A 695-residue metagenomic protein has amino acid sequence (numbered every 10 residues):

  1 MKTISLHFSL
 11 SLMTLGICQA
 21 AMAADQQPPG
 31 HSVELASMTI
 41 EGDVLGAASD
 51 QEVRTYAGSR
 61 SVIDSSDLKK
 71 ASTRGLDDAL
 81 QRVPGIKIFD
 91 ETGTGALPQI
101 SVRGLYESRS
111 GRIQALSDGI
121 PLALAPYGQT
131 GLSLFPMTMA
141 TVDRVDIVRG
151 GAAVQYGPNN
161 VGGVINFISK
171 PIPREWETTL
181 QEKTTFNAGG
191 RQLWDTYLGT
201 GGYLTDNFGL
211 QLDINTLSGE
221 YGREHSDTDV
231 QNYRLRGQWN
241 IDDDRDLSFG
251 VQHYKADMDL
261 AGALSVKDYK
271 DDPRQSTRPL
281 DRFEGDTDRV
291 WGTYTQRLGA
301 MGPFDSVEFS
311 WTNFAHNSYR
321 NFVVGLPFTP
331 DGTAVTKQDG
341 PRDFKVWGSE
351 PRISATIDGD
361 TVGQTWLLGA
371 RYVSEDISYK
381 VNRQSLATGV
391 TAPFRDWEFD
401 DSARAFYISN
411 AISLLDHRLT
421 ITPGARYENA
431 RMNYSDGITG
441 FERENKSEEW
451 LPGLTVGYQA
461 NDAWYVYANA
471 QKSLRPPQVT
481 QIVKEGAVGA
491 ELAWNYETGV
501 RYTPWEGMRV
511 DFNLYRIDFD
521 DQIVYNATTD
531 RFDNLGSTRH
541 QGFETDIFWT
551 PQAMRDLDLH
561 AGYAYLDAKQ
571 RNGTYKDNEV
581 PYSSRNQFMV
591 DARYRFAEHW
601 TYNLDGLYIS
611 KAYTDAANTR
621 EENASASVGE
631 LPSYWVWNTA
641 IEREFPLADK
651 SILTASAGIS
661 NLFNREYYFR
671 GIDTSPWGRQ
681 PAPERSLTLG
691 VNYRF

Functional and structural regions predicted by a protein language model:
S9, Q252, F406-N410, A468 (+2 more regions): Conserved C-terminal beta-signal and adjacent last beta-strands/turns of outer-membrane beta-barrel proteins
E52, A57, D78-L124: Extracytoplasmic beta-strand/coil segments of soluble accessory domains associated with Gram-negative outer-membrane
I120-R149: Short acidic/polar hinge/loop motifs at secondary-structure boundaries that mediate gating or recognition
V164, S169-G202, I214, Y221-R223 (+2 more regions): Short strand-turn segments of transmembrane beta-barrel domains in outer membranes, especially the first one or two
G190-S218, G222-D259, R282-R297: Transmembrane beta-barrel wall of Gram-negative outer-membrane proteins
L198, T293-R297, G302-L326, S378 (+6 more regions): Membrane-embedded beta-barrel scaffold of Gram-negative outer-membrane proteins
N240, D246-S248, Q252, F283-G437 (+3 more regions): Face-selective signature of the C-terminal outer-membrane beta-barrel domain
A355-T356, I421, R516-D518, N534-N618 (+1 more regions): Gram-negative outer-membrane beta-barrel transporters
